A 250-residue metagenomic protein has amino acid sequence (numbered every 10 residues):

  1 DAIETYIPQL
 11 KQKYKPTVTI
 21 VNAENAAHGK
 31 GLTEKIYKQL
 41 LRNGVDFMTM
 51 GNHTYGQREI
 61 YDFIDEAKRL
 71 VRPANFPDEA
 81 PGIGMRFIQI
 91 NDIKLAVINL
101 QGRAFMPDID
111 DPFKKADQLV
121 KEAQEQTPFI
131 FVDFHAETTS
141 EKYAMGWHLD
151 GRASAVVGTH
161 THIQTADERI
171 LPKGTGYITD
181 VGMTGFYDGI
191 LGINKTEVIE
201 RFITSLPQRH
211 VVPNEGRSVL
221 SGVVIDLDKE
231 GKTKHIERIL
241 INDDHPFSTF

Functional and structural regions predicted by a protein language model:
D1-F250: Acidic, metal/ion-coordinating pockets
